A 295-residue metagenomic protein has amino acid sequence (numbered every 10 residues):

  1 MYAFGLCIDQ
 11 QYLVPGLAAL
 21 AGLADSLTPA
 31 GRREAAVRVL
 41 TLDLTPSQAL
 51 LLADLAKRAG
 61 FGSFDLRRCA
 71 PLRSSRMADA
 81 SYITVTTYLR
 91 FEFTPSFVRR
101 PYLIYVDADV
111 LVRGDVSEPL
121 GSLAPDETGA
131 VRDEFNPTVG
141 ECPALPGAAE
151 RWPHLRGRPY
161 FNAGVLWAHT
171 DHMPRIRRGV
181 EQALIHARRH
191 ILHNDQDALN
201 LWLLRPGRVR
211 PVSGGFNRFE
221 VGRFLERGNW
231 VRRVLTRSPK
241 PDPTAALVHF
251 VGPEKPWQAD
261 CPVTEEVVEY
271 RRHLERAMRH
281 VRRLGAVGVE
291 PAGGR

Functional and structural regions predicted by a protein language model:
M1-Q11, A18-A19, T170-R295: A glycosyltransferase accessory/donor-loop signature
L13-A30: Histidine-anchored nucleotide/phosphate-binding helix
G16, T87-F91, A163, L192-D197: Conserved glycosyltransferase catalytic-site signature
A35-D43, A130-R132: Short internal beta-strands
L44-L50, T138: Short, charged/polar "capping" segments at the starts of alpha-helices and the immediately preceding loops
L55-S96: Active-site-proximal specificity loops/subdomain of glycosyltransferases
L66-R67, Y88-G140, W167-T170: GT-A fold catalytic core of metal-dependent nucleotide-sugar glycosyltransferases, centered on the diacidic
G121-A183: Conserved catalytic core of nucleotide-sugar-dependent glycosyltransferases
